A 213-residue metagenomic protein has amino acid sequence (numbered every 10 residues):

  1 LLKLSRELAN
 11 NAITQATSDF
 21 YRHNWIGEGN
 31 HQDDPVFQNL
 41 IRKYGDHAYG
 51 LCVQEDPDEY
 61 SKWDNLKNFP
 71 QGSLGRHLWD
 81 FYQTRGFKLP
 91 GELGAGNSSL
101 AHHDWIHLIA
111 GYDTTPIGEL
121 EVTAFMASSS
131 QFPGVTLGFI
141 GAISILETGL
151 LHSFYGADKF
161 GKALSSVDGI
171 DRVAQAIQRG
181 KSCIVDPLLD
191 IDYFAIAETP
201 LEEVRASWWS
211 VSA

Functional and structural regions predicted by a protein language model:
L1-D64: The feature captures two recurrent sequence modes
N24, K62, D104, S207-W208: Residues in intrinsically disordered, low-complexity segments of regulatory proteins
I26, D64, D80, W209-S210: Short linear interaction motif-like sites in intrinsically disordered regions of transcription factors
G29, Q83, I109, S212-A213: Short, isolated positions within intrinsically disordered regulatory regions of eukaryotic proteins
I41-D192: Core of folded catalytic or high-affinity ligand/protein-binding domains in predominantly eukaryotic proteins
K181-A213: Acidic, carboxylate-rich catalytic segments that either coordinate divalent cations
